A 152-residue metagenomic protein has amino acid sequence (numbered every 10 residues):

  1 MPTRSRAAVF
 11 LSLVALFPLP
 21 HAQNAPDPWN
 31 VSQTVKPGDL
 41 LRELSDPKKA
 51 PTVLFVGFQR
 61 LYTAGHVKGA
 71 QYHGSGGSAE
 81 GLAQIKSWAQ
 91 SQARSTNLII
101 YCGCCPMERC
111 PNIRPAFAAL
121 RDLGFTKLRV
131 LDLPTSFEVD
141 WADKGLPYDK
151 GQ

Functional and structural regions predicted by a protein language model:
M1-V9: Bacterial N-terminal signal peptides that target proteins for export
P2, P20-T34, T63-Q152: Rhodanese-like catalytic fold shared by cysteine-dependent sulfurtransferases and DSP/PTP-type phosphatases
A8-P18: Bacterial N-terminal signal peptides
L11, W29, Q59: Generic anion/oxyanion-binding catalytic loop in active/binding sites
S32-S45: A short, well-structured juxtamembrane/interface segment
L40, T52-G57, A70-H73: Short hydrophobic beta-strand that contains or immediately precedes a catalytic carboxylate
E43-L44, G57-K68: Extracytoplasmic strand-loop-helix segments at the start of, or within, the mature domains of secreted/periplasmic
L44-V53, G69, K127: Short active-site oxyanion
